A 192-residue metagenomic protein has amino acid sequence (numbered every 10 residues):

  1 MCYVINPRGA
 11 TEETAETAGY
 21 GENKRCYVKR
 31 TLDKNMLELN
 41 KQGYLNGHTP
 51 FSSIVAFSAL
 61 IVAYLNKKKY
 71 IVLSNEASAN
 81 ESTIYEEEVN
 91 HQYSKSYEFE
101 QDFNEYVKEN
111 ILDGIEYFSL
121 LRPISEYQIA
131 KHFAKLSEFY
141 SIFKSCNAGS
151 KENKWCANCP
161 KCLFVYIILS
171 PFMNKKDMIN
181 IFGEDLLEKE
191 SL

Functional and structural regions predicted by a protein language model:
M1-L192: Nucleotide-activated chemistry modules centered on ATP-dependent adenylation/adenylyltransferase
